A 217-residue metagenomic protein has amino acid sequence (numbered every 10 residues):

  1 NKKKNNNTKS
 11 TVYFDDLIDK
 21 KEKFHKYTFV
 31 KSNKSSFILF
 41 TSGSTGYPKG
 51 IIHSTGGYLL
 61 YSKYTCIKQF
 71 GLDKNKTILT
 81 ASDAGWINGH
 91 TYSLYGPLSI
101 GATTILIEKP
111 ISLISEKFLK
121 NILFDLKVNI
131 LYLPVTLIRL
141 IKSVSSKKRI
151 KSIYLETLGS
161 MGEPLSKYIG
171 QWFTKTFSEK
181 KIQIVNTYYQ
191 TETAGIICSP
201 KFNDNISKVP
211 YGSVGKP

Functional and structural regions predicted by a protein language model:
N1-D16, P134: Structural core segment of the AMP-binding/adenylate-forming
S10-T11, L17-F40, Y47, G71-T77: Conserved pre-ATP/AMP-binding loop-to-beta segment of ANL
Y27-V30, Y188, P210-P217: Short Gly/Pro-enriched turn/cap motifs at secondary-structure boundaries
S35, T41-S44, C66, I78 (+4 more regions): Conserved S/T- and glycine-rich ATP-binding loop of Class I adenylate-forming
I38, I51-S54, A81, I87 (+5 more regions): Generic beta-strand/beta-sheet core signal
G56, T136-R139, E163-P164: Alpha-helix/helix-capping structural signal
L59-T77, I87-N129, S143-S145: Conserved AMP-binding/adenylation subdomain of ANL enzymes
S99-A102, N129-Y132, K142-Y211: Gly/Ser/Thr-rich phosphate-binding loop
